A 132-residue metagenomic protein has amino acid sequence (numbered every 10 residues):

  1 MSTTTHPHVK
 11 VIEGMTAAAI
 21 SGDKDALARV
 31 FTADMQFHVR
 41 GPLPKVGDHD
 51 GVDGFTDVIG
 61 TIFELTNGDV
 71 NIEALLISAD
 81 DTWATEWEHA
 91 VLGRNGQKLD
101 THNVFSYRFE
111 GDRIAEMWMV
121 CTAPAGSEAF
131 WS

Functional and structural regions predicted by a protein language model:
M1-H8, L43-D53, N103-F105: Charged, low-complexity, helix/coiled-coil-prone segments
M1-R29, A33: Short, low-complexity N-terminal intrinsically disordered segments enriched in polar/charged residues
S2-T4, T56, G60-S132: A beta-strand edge to alpha-helix "cap/lid" segment located at domain peripheries
V9, F37-H38, K98: Short hydrophobic/aromatic segments of transmembrane alpha-helices and their interfaces
K10-A19, P42-K45, G60-E64, W87 (+1 more regions): Short, mixed-charge, low-aromatic patches
S21, D50, N95: Short glycine-rich loop/turn motifs that provide flexible caps or phosphate-binding loops at active sites
K24, A28, T32-D81: A solvent-exposed, acidic/Ser-Thr-rich amphipathic alpha-helical stretch
